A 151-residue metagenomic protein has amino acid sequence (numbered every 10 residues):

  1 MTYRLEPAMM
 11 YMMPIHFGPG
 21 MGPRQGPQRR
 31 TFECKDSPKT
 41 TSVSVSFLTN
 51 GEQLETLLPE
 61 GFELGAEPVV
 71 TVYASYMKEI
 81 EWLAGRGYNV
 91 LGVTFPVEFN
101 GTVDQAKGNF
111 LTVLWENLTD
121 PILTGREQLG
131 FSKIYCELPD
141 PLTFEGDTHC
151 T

Functional and structural regions predicted by a protein language model:
M1-M10, Q25-C34, E67-T151: Short basic (Lys/Arg) and small-residue
Y11, I15-Q25: Terminal interaction module
P14, N50, L118-T119: Alpha-helix initiation/capping motif
P14, P59, L129-F131: Glycine-centered flexibility motif
G22-Y76: N-terminal ordered "arm"
